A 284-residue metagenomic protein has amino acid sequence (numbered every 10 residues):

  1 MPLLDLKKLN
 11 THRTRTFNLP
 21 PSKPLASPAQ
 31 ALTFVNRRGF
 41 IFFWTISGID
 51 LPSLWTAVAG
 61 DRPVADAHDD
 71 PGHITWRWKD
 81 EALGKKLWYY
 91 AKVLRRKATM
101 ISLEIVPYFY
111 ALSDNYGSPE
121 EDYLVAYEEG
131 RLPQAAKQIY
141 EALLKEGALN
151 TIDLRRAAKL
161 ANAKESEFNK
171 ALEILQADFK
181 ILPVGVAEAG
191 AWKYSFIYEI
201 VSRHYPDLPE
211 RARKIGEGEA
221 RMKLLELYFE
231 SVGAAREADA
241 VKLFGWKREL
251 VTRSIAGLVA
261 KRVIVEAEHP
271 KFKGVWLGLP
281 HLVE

Functional and structural regions predicted by a protein language model:
M1-E284: Long, low-complexity intrinsically disordered regions
